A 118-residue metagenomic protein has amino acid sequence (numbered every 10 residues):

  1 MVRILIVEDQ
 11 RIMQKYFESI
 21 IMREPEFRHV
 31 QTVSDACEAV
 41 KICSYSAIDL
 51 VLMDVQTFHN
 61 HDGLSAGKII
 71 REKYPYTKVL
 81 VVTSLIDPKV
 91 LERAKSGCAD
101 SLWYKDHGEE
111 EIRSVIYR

Functional and structural regions predicted by a protein language model:
E8: Conserved acidic carboxylate
R11-Q31: Two-component/phosphorelay signaling modules centered on CheY-like receiver
E24, K95, E111-R118: Receiver (REC) domain switch/output surface
T32-L50, F58: Acidic, metal-coordinating helix/loop segments flanking the phosphotransfer/catalytic sites of two-component signaling
L52-G67: Conserved phosphotransfer microenvironments
L64-Y76: Short amphipathic alpha-helix used as the core "switch/output" element in two-component signaling
I86-W103, E111: Alpha4 helix (beta4-alpha4-beta5 surface) of REC/receiver domains from two-component response regulators
